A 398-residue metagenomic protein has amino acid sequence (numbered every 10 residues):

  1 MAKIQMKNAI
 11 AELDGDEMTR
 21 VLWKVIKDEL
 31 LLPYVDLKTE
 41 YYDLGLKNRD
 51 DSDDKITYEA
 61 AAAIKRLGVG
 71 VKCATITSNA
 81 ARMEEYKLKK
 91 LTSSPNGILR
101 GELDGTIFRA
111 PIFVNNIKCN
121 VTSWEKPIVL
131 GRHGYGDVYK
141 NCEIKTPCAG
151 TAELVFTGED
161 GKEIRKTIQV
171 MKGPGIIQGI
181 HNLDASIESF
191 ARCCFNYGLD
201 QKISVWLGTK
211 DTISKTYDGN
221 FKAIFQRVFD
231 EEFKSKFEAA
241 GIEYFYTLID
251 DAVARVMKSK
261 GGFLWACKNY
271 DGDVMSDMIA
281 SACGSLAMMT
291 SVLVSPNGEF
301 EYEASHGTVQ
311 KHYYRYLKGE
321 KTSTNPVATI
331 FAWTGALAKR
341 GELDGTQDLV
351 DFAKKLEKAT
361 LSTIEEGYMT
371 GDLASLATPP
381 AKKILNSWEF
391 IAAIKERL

Functional and structural regions predicted by a protein language model:
A2-N8, M18, L22-W23, D28-D53 (+1 more regions): N-terminal alpha-helical transmembrane segments of multi-pass membrane transport and channel/translocase proteins
M6-V25, E29, L154-T247: Glycine-rich phosphate/diphosphate-binding loop of Rossmann-like nucleotide-binding domains
V35-Y41, Q201-T209, F233-Y246, G341-A353 (+1 more regions): Flexible, glycine/charged-enriched surface loops at secondary-structure junctions
L46-A60, K222-F263, C267: N-terminal small/polar loop signature for handling phosphorylated ligands or for N-terminal nucleophile
K47-E159, E163, Y270, V274: N-terminal glycine-rich phosphate/adenylate-binding segment common to multiple enzyme folds
G134-Y135, K140-A191, G198, L343-T346 (+2 more regions): Glycine-rich phosphate/pyrophosphate-binding loop and the adjoining helix
V256-K355, S362-E366: Glycine-rich phosphate/nucleotide-binding loop
